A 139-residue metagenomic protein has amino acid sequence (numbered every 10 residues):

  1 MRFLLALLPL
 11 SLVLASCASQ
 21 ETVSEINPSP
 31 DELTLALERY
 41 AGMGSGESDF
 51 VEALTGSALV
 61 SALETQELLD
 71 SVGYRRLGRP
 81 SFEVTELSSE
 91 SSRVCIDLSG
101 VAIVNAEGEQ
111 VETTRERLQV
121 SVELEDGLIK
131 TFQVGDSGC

Functional and structural regions predicted by a protein language model:
M1-L7: Bacterial N-terminal signal peptides that target proteins for export
V13-S16: C-terminal motif of bacterial Sec signal peptides marking the signal peptidase cleavage site
Q20-R76: Core segments of small alpha/beta cavity-forming domains
A41-G42, A102, E107-E116: Subset-of-secretome marker
S71-E109: Surface-exposed, charged secondary-structure patches
S91, Q110-C139: Short beta-strand edge/turn micro-motifs at domain boundaries
